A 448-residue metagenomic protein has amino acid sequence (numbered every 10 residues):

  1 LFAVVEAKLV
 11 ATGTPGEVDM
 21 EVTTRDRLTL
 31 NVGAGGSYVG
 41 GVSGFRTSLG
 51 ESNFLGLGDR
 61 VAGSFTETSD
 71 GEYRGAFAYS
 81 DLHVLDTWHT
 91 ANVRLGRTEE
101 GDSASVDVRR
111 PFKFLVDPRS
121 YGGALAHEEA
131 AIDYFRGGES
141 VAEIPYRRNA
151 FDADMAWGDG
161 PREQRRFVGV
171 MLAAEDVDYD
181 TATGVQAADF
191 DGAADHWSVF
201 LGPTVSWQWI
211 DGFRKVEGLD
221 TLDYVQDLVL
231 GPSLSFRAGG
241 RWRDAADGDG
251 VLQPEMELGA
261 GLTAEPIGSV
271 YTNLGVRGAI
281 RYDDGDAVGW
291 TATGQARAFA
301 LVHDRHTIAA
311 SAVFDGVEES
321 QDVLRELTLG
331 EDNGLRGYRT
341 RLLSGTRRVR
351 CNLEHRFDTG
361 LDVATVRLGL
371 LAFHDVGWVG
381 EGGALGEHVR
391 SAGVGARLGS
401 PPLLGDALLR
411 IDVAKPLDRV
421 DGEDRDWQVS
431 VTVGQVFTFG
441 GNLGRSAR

Functional and structural regions predicted by a protein language model:
L1-G44, S48-G50, S64-T66, G71 (+4 more regions): Periplasmic polypeptide-binding modules associated with outer-membrane biogenesis and secretion
A3, G16-V18, L28-V32, S43-F45 (+16 more regions): Outer-envelope beta-barrel architecture signal
G35-V39, G50-S52, S64-T68, A78-L82 (+15 more regions): Outer-membrane beta-barrel pore domains and translocons
Y38-V39, E67-S69, H83, G96-E100 (+8 more regions): Replace "Gram-negative outer membrane beta-barrel proteins" with "bacterial and organellar outer membrane beta-barrel
F45-F54, Y73-L85, A104-L115, Y121-G123 (+10 more regions): Feature captures outer-membrane beta-barrel proteins of Gram-negative bacteria and organelles
T47, R74-A78, S103-R109, Y121-A124 (+9 more regions): Outer-membrane beta-barrel translocator domains and adjoining extracellular loop/strand segments of Gram-negative
A78-A188: Transmembrane beta-barrel wall of Gram-negative outer-membrane proteins
S233-R448: C-terminal transmembrane beta-barrel domains of outer membrane proteins
